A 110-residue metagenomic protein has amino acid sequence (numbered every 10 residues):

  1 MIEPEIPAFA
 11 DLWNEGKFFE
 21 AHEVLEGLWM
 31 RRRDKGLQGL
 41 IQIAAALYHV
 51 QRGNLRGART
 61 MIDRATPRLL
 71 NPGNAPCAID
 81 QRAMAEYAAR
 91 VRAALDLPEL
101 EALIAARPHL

Functional and structural regions predicted by a protein language model:
E3, Q38-L40: Residue register of alpha-helical TPR repeats
P4-E20: Alpha-helical segment of the N-proximal tetratricopeptide repeat
W13-N14, I43, V50: Hydrophobic/aromatic side-chain positions at a characteristic register within alpha-helices of tetratricopeptide repeats
L28-R33, P67: Solenoid-like repeat scaffolds
D34-G36, I79: Residue signature of alpha-solenoid helical repeat architecture, marking inter-repeat boundaries and helix-start
L47-R56, E86-A105: Alpha-helical linker/edge segments of TPR/alpha-solenoid repeat scaffolds and analogous pre-/post-domain helices
G53-G73: TPR/TPR-like (Sel1-like) alpha-helical repeat modules
